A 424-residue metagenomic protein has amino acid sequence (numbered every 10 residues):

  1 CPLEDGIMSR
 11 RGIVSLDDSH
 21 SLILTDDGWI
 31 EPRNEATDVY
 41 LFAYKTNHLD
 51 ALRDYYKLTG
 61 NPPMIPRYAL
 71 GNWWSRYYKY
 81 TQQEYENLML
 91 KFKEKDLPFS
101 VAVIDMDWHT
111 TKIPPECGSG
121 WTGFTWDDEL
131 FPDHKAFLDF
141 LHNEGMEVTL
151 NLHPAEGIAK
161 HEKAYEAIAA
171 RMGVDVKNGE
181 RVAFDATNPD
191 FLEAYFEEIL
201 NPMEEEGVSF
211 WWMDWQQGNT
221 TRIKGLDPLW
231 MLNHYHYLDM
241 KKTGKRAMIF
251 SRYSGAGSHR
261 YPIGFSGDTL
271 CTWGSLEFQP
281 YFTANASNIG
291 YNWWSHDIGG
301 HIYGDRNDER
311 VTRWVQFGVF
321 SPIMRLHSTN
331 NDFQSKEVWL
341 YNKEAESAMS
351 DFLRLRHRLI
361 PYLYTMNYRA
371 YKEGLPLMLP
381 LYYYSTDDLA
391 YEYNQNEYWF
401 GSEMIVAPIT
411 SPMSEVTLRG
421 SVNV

Functional and structural regions predicted by a protein language model:
C1-V424: Catalytic-domain carbohydrate-binding cleft regions of carbohydrate-active enzymes
